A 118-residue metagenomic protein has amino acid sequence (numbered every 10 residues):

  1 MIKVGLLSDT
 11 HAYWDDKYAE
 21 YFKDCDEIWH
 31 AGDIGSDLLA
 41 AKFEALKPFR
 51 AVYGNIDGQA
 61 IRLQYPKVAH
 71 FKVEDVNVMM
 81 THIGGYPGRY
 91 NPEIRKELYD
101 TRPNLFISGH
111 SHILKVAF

Functional and structural regions predicted by a protein language model:
V4, T10-H30, I34-I107, S111-F118: Conserved catalytic scaffold of divalent metal-dependent phosphoesterases
